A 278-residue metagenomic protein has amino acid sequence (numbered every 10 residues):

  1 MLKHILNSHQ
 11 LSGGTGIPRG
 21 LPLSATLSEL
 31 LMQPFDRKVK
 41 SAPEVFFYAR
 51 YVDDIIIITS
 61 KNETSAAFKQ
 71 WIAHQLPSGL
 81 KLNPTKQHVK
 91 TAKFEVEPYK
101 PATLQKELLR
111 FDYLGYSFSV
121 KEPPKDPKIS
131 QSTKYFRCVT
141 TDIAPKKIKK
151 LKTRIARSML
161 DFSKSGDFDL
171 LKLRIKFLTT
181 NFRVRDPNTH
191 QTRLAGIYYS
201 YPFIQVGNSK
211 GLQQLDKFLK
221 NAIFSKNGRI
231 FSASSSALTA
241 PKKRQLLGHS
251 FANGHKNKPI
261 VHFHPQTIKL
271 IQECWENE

Functional and structural regions predicted by a protein language model:
M1-V52, I56-P77, P84-T85, V89-T91 (+1 more regions): Conserved polymerase palm-domain catalytic core
N62-E63, Y99, K242-L246: Short amphipathic alpha-helical patches
W71-Q75, G79, N221-K226: Conserved short hydrophobic interaction patches
S78-S117: Conserved catalytic core of two-metal-ion nucleotidyltransferases
K106-E278: Active-site and adjacent loop segments of nucleotide-processing enzymes that use two-metal-ion phosphate chemistry
